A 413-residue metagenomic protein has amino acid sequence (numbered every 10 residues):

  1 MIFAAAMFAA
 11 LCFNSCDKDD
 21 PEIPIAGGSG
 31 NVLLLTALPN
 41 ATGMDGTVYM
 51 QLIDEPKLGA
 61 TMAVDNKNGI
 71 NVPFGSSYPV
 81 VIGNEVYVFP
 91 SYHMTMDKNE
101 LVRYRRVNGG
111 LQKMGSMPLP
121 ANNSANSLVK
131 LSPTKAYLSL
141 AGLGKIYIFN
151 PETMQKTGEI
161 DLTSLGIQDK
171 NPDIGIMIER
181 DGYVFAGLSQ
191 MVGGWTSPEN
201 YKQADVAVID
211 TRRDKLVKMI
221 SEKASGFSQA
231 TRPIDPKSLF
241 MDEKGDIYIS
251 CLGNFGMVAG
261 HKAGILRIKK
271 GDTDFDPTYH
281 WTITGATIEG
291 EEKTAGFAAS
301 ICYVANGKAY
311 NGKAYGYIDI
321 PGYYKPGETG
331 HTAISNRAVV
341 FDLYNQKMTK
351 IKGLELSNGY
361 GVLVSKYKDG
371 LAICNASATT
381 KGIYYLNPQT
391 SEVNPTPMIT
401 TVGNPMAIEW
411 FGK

Functional and structural regions predicted by a protein language model:
M1-T36: Bacterial Sec-dependent N-terminal signal peptides
D20-G27, S77-I82, L128-L131, I174-R180 (+4 more regions): Structural signature of eukaryotic scaffold interfaces centered on beta-propeller domains
P39-G43, Y92-M96, G142-K145, M191-W195 (+3 more regions): Short glycine/acidic-enriched loop and turn motifs that connect beta-strands
M50-Q51, N200-D214, K262-T273, A333-L343: Beta-propeller blade signature
L52-I148: Post-signal peptide N-terminal segment of secreted/secretory-pathway proteins
D65-I70, G115-P120, I160-K170, L216-P233 (+3 more regions): Surface-exposed loop and turn segments in beta-propeller and other repeat-based domains that flank or scaffold
A186-Q203, I249-K262, Y315-A333: Short, conserved, GDST-rich strand-edge loop motifs in beta-rich repeat architectures
F297-C374: Loop/turn-rich, solvent-exposed surfaces of beta-rich toroidal or solenoidal domains
